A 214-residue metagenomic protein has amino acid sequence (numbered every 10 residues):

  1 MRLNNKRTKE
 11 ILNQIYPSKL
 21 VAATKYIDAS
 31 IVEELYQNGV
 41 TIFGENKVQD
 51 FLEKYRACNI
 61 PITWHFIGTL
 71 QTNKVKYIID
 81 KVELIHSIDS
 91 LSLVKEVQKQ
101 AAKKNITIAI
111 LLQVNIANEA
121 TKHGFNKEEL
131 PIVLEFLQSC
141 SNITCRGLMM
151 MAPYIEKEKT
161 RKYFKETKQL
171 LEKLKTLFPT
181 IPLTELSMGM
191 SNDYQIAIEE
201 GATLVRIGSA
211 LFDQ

Functional and structural regions predicted by a protein language model:
M1-N192, I198-E200: Conserved alpha/beta-domain cores
H86, A202-Q214: Gly/Pro- and small hydrophobic-enriched strand-loop and loop-to-helix capping segments that sit at the rims
